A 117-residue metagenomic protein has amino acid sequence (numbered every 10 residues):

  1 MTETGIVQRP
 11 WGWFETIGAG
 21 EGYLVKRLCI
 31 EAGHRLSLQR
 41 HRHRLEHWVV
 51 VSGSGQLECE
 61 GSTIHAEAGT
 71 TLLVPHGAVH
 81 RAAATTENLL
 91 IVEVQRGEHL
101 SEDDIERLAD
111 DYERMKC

Functional and structural regions predicted by a protein language model:
T2-R9, R81, T85-C117: Double-stranded beta-helix
E3-R40, R44-L45: A short glycine-rich, His/Asp/Glu-containing loop-to-beta-strand
H34, H43-R44, S62, A78 (+1 more regions): A generic "binding-loop/recognition-motif" signal
H43-Q56, E60-G61: Glycine- and acidic-residue-biased ligand/ion/polar-headgroup-sensing regions
G61-V79: Short acidic-glycine-tyrosine-enriched beta hairpin
